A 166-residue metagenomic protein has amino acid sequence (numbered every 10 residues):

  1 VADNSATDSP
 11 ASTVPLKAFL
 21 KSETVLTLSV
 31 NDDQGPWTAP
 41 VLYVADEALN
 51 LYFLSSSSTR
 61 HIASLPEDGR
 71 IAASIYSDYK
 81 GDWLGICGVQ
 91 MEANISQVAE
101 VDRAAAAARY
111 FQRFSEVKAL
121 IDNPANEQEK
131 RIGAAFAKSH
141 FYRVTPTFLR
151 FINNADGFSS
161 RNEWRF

Functional and structural regions predicted by a protein language model:
V1-V25: Extreme N-terminal tail/first-helix region
A2-T7, G85-F166: Charged, gly/pro-rich active-site loop segments
V14, A18-K21, A63, E67 (+2 more regions): Replace "anionic and nucleotidyl ligands
K17-A18, Y43, A63, G81 (+1 more regions): Short secondary-structure boundary/capping segments
F19, Y43, Y52-F53, Y110 (+2 more regions): Aromatic side chains
K21, G35-P36, A134-A137: Short solvent-exposed loop/turn micro-motifs enriched in small/polar/acidic residues
E23-S58, A63-L65, I71-S77, I86-Q90: Short beta-strand segments
D78-K80, L149: Short beta-turn/strand-loop junction motif enriched in small, turn-promoting residues
